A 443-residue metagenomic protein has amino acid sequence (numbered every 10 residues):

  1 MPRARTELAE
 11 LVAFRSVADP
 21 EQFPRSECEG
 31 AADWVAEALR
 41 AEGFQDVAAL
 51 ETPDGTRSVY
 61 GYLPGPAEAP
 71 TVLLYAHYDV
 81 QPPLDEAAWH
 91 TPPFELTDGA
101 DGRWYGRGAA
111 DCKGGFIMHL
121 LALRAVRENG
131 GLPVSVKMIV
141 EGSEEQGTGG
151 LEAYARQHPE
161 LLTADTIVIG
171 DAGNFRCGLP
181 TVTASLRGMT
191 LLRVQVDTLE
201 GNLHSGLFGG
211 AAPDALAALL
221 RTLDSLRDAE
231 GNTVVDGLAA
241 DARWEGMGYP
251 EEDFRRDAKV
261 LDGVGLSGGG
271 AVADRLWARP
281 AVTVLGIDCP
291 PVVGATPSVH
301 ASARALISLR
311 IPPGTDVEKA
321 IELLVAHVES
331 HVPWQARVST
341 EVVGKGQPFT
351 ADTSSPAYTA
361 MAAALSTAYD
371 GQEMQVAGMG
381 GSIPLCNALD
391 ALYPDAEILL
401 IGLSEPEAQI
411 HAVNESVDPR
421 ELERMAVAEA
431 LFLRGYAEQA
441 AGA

Functional and structural regions predicted by a protein language model:
M1-E86, S302, L306, K319: N-terminal helical capping/dimerization or prosegment-like subdomains of hydrolases acting on amide or phosphate bonds
A9, A36, I117-L120, R124 (+8 more regions): Predominant activation on well-ordered alpha-helical scaffold segments within soluble catalytic domains
L50-P53, G108-C112, Q375-G381: Active-site nucleophile and cofactor-binding loops and adjacent substrate-binding regions of central metabolic enzymes
A69-K137, Q409, R424: Active-site metal-coordination/substrate-binding segment of hydrolases, especially metallo-dependent peptidases
A109-S267, A273-P280, L392, N414-E421: Fold-level recognition of mixed alpha/beta catalytic cores in primary-metabolism enzymes, strongest
R176-C177, N232-G294, S298-S302, P313-L323 (+2 more regions): An extended, acidic, His-containing surface patch that forms the Zn2+-binding/catalytic region of metallohydrolases
L191-Q195, A301-L309: Oligomerization/assembly interface segments of phage tail-like spikes and tubes
